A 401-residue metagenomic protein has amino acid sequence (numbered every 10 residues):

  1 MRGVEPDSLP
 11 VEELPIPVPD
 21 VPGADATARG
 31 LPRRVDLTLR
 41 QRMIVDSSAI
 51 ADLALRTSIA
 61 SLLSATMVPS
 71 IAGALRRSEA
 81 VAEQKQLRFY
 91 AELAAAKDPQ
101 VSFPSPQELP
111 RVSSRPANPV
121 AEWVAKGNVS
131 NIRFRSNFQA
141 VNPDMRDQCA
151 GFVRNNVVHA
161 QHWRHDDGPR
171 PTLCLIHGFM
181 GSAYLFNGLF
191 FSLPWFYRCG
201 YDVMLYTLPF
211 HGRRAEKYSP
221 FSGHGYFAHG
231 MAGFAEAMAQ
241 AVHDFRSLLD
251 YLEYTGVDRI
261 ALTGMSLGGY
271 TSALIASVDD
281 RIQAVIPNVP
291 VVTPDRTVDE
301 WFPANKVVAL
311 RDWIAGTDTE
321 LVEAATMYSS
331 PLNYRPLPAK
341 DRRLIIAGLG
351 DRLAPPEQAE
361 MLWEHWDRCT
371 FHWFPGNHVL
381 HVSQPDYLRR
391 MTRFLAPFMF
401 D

Functional and structural regions predicted by a protein language model:
M1-M145, F152: N-terminal targeting or regulatory segments adjacent to alpha/beta-hydrolase or S9 domains
F152-V158, R164-L173: Proline/glycine-enriched tight loop/beta-turn segments at coil->beta junctions that connect or precede beta-strands
C174-A239: Cap/lid segment of the alpha/beta-hydrolase catalytic domain
G264-S272: Gly/Ala-rich beta-loop-alpha elbow adjacent to hydrolase catalytic centers
L274-E320, W373: Hydrolase active-site cap/lid region
P338-A339, L344-A347, D351: Short beta-strand/loop motif that positions the catalytic acidic residue of the alpha/beta-hydrolase fold
R352-Q358, S383: Conserved alpha/beta-hydrolase "acid-adjacent" motif
G376-R389: Catalytic histidine-centered segment of alpha/beta-hydrolase-like enzymes
